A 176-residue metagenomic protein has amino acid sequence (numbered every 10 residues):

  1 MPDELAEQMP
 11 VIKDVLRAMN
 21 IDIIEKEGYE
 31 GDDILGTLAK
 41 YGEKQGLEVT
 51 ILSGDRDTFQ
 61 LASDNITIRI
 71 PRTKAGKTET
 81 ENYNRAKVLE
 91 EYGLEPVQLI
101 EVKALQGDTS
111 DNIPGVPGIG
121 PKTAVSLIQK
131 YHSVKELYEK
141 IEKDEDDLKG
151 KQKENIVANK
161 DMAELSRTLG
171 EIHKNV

Functional and structural regions predicted by a protein language model:
P2-V176: Extended two-metal-dependent nuclease catalytic cores across DNA- and RNA-processing enzymes
